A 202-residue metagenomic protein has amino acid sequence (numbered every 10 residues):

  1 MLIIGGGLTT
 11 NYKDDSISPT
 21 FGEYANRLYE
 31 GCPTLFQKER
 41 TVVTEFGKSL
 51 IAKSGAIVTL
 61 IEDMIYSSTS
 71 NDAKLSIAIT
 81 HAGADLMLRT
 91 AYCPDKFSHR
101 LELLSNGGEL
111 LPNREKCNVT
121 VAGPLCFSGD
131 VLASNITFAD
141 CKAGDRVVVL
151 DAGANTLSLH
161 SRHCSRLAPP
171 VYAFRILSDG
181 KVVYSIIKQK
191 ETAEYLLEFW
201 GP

Functional and structural regions predicted by a protein language model:
L2-Y12, T44-S49: Glycine-rich beta-strand-to-loop/alpha-helix junction loops that act as flexible
N11-D15, S158: A generic structural signal for short coil/turn motifs at secondary-structure boundaries
S16-Y24: Alpha-helix N-cap and loop-to-helix initiation/capping positions
Y24-F36: Alpha-helix-loop-beta-strand connector modules within alpha/beta enzyme cores
K38-P202: Charged (often Lys/Glu-rich) extended helix/loop segments that serve as interaction or gating elements
